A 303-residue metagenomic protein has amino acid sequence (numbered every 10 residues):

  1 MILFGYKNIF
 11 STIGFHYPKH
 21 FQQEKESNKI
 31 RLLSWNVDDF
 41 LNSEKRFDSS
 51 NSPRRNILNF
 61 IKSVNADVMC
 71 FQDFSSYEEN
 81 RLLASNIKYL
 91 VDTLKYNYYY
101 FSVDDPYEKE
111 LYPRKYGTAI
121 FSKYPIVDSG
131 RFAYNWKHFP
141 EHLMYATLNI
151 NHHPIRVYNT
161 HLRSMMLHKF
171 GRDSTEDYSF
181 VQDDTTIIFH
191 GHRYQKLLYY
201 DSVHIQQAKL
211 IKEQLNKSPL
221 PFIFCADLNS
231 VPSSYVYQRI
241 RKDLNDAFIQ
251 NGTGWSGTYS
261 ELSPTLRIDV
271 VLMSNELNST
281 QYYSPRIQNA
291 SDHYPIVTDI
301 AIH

Functional and structural regions predicted by a protein language model:
M1-Q22, L167-F170: A short, flexible N-terminal coil/short beta segment enriched in small residues
M1-T12, R131, S202-I223, L228-H303: Metal-dependent phosphoester-hydrolase catalytic domains
G14-A146: Membrane-embedded segments
Q23-L33, K123-D128, F139-D183, E276-L277 (+1 more regions): Beta-strand-turn-beta hairpins that frame and shape the catalytic cleft of phosphate-ester-processing enzymes
R31-V37, N56-L83, F121, A146 (+5 more regions): Active-site beta-strand/loop signature of hydrolases that rely on acidic residues for catalysis
S34-P53, S75-E79, M166-Y200: Acidic/histidine-rich helix-loop elements that form or flank divalent-metal/phosphate-binding sites at the catalytic
V37-F40, S76, P106, Y124-V127 (+5 more regions): Short, solvent-exposed loop/turn segments at secondary-structure junctions
S49, P53, A66, L82 (+7 more regions): Extracytoplasmic/periplasmic, Sec-exported soluble proteins
